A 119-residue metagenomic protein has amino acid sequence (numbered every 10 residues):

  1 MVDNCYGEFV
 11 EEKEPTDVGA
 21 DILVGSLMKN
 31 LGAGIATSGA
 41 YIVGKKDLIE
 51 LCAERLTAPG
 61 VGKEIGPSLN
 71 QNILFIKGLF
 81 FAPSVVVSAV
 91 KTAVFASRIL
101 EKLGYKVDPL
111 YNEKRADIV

Functional and structural regions predicted by a protein language model:
M1-V87, K91, S97-L100, G104-D108: Conserved PLP-enzyme active-site core in the AAT-like
P109-V119: Conserved PLP-binding catalytic core of the aspartate aminotransferase-like
